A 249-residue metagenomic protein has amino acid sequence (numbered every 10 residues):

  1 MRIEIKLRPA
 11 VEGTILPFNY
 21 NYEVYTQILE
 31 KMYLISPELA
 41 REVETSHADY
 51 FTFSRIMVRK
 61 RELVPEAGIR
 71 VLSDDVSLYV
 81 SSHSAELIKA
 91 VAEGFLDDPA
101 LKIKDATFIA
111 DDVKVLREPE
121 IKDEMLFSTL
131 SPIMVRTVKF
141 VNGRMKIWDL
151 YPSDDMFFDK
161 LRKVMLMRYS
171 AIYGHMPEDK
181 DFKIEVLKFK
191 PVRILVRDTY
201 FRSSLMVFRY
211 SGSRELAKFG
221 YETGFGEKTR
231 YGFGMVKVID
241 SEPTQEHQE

Functional and structural regions predicted by a protein language model:
M1-E249: RNA-interacting cores
